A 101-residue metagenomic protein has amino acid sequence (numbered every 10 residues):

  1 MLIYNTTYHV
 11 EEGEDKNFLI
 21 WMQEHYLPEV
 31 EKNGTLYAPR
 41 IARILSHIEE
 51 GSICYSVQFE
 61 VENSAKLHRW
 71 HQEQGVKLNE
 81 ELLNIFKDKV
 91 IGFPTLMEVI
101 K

Functional and structural regions predicted by a protein language model:
L2-H9, A42-E73: Short, well-ordered beta-strand segments in beta-rich or mixed alpha/beta enzyme and ligand-binding folds
Y4-N5, L19, Q23-Y26, V57-F59 (+1 more regions): Residue-level signal for functionally critical sites in structured catalytic/ligand-binding pockets
E14-I41, K77-E81: Short amphipathic alpha-helical segments
E29-S56, L96-E98: Short, glycine- and small/hydrophobic-rich beta-strand elements in well-ordered beta-sheets
N33-Y37, E60-L96: An amphipathic, aromatic/His-enriched active-site/gating alpha helix that lines ligand/cofactor pockets
K101: Catalytic "initiation/cleavage/transfer" segments centered on a nucleophilic residue and adjacent nucleic-acid-engaging
